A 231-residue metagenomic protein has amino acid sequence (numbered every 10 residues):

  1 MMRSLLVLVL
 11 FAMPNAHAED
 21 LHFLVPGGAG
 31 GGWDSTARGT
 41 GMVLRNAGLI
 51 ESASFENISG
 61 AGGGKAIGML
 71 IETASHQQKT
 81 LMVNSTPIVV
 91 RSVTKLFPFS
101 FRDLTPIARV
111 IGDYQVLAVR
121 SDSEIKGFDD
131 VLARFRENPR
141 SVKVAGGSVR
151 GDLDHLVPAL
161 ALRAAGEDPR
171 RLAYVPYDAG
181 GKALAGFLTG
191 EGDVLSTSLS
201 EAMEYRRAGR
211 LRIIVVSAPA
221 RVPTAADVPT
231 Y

Functional and structural regions predicted by a protein language model:
S4-M13: Sec-dependent N-terminal signal peptides
H17-D103, R150, E167-V194: N-terminal (or domain-start) structured segment
L21-G27, G31, L132-G151, R212: Short loop->beta-strand "edge-of-pocket" segments that line small-molecule binding or catalytic clefts across diverse
L24-G28, Y114-E124: A bilobed periplasmic-binding-protein/Venus flytrap-type ligand-binding module shared by bacterial periplasmic
D34-R38, M42, H155, A159 (+1 more regions): Short, surface-exposed alpha-helical segments at coil->helix boundaries
K79-L81, P98-L117, K143-G146: A structural signal for short loop-to-beta-strand junctions that line the ligand-binding cleft of periplasmic/secreted
V119-R140, V228: Flexible hinge/capping segments at coil-to-helix
E201-Y231: C-terminal lobe and pocket-closing loops of periplasmic/extracytoplasmic Venus-flytrap solute-binding proteins
